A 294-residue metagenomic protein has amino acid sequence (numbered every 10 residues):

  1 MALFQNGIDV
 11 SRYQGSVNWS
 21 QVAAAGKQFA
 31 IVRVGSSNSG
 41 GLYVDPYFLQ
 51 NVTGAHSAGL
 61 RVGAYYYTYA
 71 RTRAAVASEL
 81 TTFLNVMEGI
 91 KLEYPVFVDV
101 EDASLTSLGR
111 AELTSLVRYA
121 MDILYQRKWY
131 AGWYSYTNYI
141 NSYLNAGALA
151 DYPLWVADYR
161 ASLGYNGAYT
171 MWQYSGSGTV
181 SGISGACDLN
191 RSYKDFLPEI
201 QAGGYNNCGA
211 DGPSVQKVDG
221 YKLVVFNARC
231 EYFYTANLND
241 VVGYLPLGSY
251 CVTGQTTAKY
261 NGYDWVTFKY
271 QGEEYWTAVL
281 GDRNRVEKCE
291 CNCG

Functional and structural regions predicted by a protein language model:
M1-Q21, N145-P213: Functionally critical loop-and-helix segments that line ligand-binding/catalytic clefts of soluble enzyme domains
M1-Y119, Y125-K128: Substrate-binding cleft of extracellular glycoside hydrolase catalytic domains
K27-F29, E93-P95, P153, Y169 (+1 more regions): Structural motif
V62, Y130-G132, L154: Hydrophobic anchor at the start of a short beta-strand that flanks the dinucleotide cofactor-binding loop
A75, Y139-L149: Glycine-rich, charge-decorated loop segments at or immediately adjacent to ligand/cofactor-binding or catalytic sites
K128-N141: Aromatic-lined carbohydrate-recognition surfaces of secreted/lumenal glycan-active proteins
A210-K269, E274, R285-K288, N292-G294: Beta-loop motif signature
T277-L280: Zinc-coordinating Cys/His ligand positions in small cysteine/histidine-rich zinc-finger domains
